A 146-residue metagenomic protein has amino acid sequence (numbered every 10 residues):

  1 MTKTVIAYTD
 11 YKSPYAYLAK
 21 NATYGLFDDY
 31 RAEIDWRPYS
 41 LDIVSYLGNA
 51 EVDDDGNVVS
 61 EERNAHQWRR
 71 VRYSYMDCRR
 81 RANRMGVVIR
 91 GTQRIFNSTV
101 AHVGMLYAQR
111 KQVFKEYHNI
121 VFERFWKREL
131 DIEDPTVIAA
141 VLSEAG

Functional and structural regions predicted by a protein language model:
M1-T23: Local sequence-structure signature of Cys/Sec-based thiol-disulfide redox active-site neighborhoods
L18-F125: Structural alpha/beta surface segment adjacent to cysteine/selenocysteine redox centers across thiol/disulfide enzymes
I120-E123, K127-G146: GST-like fold's C-terminal all-alpha helical module
